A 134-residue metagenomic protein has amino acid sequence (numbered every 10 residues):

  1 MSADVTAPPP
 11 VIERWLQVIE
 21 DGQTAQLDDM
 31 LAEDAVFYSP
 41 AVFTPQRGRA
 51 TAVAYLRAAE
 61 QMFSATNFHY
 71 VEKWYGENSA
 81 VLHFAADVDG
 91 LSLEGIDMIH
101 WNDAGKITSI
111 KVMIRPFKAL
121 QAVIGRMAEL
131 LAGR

Functional and structural regions predicted by a protein language model:
M1-D29, E33, A128-R134: Short, low-complexity N-terminal intrinsically disordered segments enriched in polar/charged residues
M1-V11, P45-A50, G105, I110: Short charge-dense sequence patches
S2-A3, R57-R134: A beta-strand edge to alpha-helix "cap/lid" segment located at domain peripheries
A7-Q17, S39-P40, V53-L56, L82-F84: Short, mixed-charge, low-aromatic patches
W15-G22, A32-A35, A52-V53, G105-T108 (+1 more regions): Structured catalytic/translocation cores of nucleotide/phosphate-coupled proteins
A25-E77: A solvent-exposed, acidic/Ser-Thr-rich amphipathic alpha-helical stretch
